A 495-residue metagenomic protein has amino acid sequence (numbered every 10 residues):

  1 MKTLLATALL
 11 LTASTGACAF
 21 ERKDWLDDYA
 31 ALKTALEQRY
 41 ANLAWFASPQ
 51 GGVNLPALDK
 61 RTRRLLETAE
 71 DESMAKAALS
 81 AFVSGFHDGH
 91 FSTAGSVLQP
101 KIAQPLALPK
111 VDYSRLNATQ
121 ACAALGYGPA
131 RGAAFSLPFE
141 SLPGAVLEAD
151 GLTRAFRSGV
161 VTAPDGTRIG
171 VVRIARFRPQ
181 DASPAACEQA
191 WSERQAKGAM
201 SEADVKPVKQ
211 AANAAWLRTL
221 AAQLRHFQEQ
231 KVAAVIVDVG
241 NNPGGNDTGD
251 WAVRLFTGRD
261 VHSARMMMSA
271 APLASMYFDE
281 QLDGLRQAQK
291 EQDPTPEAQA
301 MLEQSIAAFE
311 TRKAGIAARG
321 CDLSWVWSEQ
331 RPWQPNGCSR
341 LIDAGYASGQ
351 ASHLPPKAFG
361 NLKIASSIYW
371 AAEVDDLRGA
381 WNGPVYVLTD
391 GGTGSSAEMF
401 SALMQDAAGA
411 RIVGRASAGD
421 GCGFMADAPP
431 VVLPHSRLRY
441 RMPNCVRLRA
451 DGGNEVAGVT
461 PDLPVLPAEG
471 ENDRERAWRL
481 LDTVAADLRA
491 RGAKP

Functional and structural regions predicted by a protein language model:
M1-T7: Sec-dependent signal peptide recognition, specifically the positively charged N-region followed immediately by
A13-G16: N-terminal signal peptide c-region/cleavage motif recognized by signal peptidases
A19-G337, H353-L354, A358-I364, W381-Y386 (+6 more regions): Flexible, low-complexity junctional segments that flank or bridge functional domains
F82, T393-A408: Cysteine-centered nucleophilic/redox motifs
G345-Y346: Acidic, glycine-rich loop-and-strand cores that form catalytic or ligand-binding grooves in diverse globular domains
I364-W381: Glycine-/acidic-rich phosphate or pyrophosphate-binding loops and their flanking alpha/beta elements
V387-G391: Active-site rim elements
G458-A468: A hydrophobic, small-residue-rich beta->alpha segment in the mid-to-C-terminal subdomain of diverse proteins
